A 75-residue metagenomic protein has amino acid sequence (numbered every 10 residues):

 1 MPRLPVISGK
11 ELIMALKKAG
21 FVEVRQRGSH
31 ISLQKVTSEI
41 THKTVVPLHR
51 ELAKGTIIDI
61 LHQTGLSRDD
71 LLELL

Functional and structural regions predicted by a protein language model:
M1-R27, T37-S38: N-terminal first-folded block
L4, L16, H49, L71-L72: Aromatic-residue detector
E23-D59: A short, structured beta-strand/loop element
E51-L75: C-terminal structural segments of small proteins and small subunits
